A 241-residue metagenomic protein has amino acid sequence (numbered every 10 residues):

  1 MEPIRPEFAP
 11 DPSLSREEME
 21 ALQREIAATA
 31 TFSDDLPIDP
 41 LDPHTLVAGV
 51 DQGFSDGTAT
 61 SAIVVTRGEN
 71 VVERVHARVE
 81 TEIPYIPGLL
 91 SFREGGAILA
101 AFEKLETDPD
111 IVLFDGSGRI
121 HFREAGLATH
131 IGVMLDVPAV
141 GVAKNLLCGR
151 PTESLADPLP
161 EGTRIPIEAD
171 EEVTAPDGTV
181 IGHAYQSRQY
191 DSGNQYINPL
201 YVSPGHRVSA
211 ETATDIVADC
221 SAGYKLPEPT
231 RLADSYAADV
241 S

Functional and structural regions predicted by a protein language model:
M1-S241: Acidic, polar-rich N-terminal leader regions of halophilic archaeal proteins
